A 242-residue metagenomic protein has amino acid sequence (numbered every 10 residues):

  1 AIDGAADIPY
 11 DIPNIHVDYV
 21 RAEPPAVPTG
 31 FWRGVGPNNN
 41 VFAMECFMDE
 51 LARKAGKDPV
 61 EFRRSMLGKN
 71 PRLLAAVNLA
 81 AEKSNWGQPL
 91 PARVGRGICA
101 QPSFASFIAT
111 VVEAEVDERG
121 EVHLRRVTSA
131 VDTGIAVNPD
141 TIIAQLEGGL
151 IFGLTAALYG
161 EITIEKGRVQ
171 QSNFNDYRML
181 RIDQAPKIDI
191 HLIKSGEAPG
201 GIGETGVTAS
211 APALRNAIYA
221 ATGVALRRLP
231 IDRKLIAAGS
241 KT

Functional and structural regions predicted by a protein language model:
A1-T242: Cofactor-binding beta-sheet edge motifs in enzyme active sites
